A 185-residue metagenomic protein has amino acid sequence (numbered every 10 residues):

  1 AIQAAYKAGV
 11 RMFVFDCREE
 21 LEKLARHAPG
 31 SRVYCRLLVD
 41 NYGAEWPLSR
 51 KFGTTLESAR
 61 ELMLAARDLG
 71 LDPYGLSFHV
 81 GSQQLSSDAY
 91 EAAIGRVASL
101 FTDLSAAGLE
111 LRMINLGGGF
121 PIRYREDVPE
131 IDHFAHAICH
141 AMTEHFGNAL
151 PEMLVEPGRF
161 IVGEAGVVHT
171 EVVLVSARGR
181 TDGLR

Functional and structural regions predicted by a protein language model:
A1-M113, F120-I122: Active-site-proximal beta-alpha core segment in soluble small-molecule metabolic enzymes
S82, S86-R185: C-terminal active-site-proximal or functional interface alpha/beta core segments in diverse enzymes
